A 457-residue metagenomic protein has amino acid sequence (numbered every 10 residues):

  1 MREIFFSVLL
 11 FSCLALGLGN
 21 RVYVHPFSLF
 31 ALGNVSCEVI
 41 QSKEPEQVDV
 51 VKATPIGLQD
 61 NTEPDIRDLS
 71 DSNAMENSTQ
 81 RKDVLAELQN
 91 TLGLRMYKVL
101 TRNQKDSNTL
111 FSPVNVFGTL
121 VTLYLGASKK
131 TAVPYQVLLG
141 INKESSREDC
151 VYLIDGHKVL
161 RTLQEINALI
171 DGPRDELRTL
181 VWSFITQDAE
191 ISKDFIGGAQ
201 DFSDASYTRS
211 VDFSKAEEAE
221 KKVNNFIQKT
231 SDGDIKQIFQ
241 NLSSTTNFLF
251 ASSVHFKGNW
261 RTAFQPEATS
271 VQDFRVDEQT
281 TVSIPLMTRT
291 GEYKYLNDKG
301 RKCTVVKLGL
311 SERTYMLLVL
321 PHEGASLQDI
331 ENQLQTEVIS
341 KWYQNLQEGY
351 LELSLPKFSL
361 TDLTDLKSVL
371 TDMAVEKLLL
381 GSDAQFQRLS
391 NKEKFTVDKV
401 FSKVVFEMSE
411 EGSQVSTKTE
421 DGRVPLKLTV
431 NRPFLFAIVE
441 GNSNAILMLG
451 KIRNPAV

Functional and structural regions predicted by a protein language model:
E3-G19: Cleavable N-terminal signal peptides of Sec/SRP-targeted secreted and luminal proteins
L14-P113, V121: Signal-peptide-cleavage-adjacent N-terminal segments of secreted and extracellular proteins
K43-P55, Q59, D106-S107, F111 (+4 more regions): Non-catalytic, conformational "gating/processing" segments within enzyme and secreted inhibitor domains
N115-G126, K130-V137: Active-site nucleophile-adjacent alpha helix/oxyanion-hole segment immediately C-terminal to the catalytic cysteine
G118-V121, M316-V319, A437, M448: Structural recognition of the beta-strand scaffold that forms the well-ordered cores of secreted hydrolase catalytic
T131, S326-D329, D362-T364, T417 (+2 more regions): Extracytoplasmic/secreted cell-surface and envelope-processing proteins
P321-Q344: Internal alpha/beta scaffold segment
N391-E393, K399-V457: C-terminal soluble interaction/assembly domains
